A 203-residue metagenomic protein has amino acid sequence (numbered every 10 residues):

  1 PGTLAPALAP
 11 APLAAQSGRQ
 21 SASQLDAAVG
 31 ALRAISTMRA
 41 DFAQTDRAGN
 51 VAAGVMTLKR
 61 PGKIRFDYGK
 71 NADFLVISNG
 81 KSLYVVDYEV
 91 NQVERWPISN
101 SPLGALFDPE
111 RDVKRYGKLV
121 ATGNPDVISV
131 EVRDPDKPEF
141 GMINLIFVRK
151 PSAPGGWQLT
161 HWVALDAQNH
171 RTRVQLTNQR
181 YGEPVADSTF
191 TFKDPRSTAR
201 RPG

Functional and structural regions predicted by a protein language model:
P1-T3: N-terminal export leaders
A7-S23, A27: C-terminal segment of N-terminal export signals and the immediately downstream linker at the start of the mature
G30-G49: A short, Trp-centered hydrophobic/proline-enriched beta-strand micro-motif
I35-T37, V51-A53, K59-P61, N71 (+5 more regions): Extracytoplasmic
A43-T45, D67-G69, V86-Y88, R133-P135 (+1 more regions): A generic structural motif
V55-F107, T172: An acidic-aromatic
K114-Y116, A121-G203: Gly/Pro-enriched, hydrophobic low-complexity segments that function as extracytoplasmic propeptides/linkers
